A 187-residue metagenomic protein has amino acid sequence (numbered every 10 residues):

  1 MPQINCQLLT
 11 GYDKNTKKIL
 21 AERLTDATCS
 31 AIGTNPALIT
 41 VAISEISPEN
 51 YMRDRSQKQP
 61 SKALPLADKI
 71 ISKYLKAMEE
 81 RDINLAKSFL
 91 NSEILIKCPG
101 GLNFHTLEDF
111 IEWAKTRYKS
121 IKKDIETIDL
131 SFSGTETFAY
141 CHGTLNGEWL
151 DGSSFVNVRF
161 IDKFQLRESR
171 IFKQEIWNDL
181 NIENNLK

Functional and structural regions predicted by a protein language model:
M1-A63: A domain-level signal for the structural core that forms small-molecule/cofactor-binding pockets and catalytic centers
T28, V41, Y74, L85-K87 (+6 more regions): Hydrophobic pocket/interface hotspot
G33, S56, I121-K123, T135-A139 (+1 more regions): A generic structural micro-feature
K58-N84, S88: Short, low-complexity N-terminal intrinsically disordered segments enriched in polar/charged residues
I71-Y74, L90, F110, A114 (+4 more regions): Hydrophobic alpha-helical core bundles mediating ligand binding, dimerization, or RNAP-core interactions
I83-S88, S92-G134: A solvent-exposed, acidic/Ser-Thr-rich amphipathic alpha-helical stretch
H142-E168: Exposed beta-sheet edge and beta->alpha loop/turn motif
R159-K187: Short beta-strand edge/turn micro-motifs at domain boundaries
